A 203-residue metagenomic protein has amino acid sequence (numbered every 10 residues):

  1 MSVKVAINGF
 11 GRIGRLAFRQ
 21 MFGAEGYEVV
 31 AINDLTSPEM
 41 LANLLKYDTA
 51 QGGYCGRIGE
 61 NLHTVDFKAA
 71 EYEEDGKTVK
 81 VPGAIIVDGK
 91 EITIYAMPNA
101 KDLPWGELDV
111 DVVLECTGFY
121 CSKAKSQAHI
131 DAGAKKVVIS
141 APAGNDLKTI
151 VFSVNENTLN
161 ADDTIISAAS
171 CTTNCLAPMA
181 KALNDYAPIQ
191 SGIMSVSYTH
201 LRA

Functional and structural regions predicted by a protein language model:
S2-Q51, M194: N-terminal Rossmann-like dinucleotide-binding module
V29-I86: Glycine-rich phosphate-binding loop and adjoining beta1-alpha1-beta2 segment of Rossmann-like nucleotide-binding folds
A96-N99, T117-G118, P142, S170: Short glycine-/small-residue-rich Rossmann-like dinucleotide-binding loops
K101-E107: Short amphipathic alpha-helix with an adjacent loop that forms part of the alpha/beta core around
V112-L114, V138: N-terminal Rossmann-like NAD(P) cofactor-binding module of classical short-chain dehydrogenase/reductase
Y120-D163: Rossmann-fold NAD(P)-binding glycine/threonine-rich loop
C175-I193: Oxidoreductase and adenylate-handling cofactor-binding alpha/beta cores
T199-A203: Conserved small/polar residues in nucleotide/adenosyl-binding loops
